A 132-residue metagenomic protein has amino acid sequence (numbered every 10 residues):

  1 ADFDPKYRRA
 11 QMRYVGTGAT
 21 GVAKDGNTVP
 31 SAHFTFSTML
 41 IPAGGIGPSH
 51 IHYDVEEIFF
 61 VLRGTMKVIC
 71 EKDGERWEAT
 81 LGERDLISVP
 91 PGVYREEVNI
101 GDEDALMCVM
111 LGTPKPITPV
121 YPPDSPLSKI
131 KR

Functional and structural regions predicted by a protein language model:
A1-H33, S125-R132: A short, N-terminal "cap"/entry segment at the start of jelly-roll beta-barrel domains of the cupin/DSBH fold
V15-D25, T35-Y53, P91-G92: Conserved short histidine dyad/triad with adjacent acidic residue
K24-P30, G47-Y53, C70, E78-T80 (+1 more regions): Short histidine-centered beta-strand/loop micro-motifs that create catalytic or ligand/metal-coordination sites
I46-P48, K67, L86-I87, P91-E96: Histidine-centered metal-chelating micro-motifs
D54-K67, E71-K72: Glycine- and acidic-residue-biased ligand/ion/polar-headgroup-sensing regions
K72-P91: Short acidic-glycine-tyrosine-enriched beta hairpin
Y94-R132: Double-stranded beta-helix
